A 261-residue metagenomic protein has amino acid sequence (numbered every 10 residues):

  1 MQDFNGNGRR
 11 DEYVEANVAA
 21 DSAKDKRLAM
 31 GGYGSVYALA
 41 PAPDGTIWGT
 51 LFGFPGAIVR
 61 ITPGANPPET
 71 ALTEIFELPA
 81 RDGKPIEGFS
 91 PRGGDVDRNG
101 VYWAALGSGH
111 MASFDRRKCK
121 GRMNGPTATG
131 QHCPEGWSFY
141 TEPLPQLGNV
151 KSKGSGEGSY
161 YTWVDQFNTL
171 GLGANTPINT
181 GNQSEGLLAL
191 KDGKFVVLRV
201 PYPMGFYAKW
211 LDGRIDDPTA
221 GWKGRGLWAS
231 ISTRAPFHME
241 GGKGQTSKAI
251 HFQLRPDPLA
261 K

Functional and structural regions predicted by a protein language model:
M1-G32, A65-F89, K118-V164, V200-K209 (+1 more regions): Surface-exposed loop and turn segments in beta-propeller and other repeat-based domains that flank or scaffold
D21, R27-D44, E87-V101, P143-N175 (+2 more regions): Structural signature of eukaryotic scaffold interfaces centered on beta-propeller domains
G31-T62, E74-A80, D95-D97: Mobile, glycine-rich extracellular loop/lid and propeptide segments that shape or gate substrate/ligand access
G32, F52-F54, E87, N182-Q183 (+1 more regions): Short, solvent-exposed loop/turn segments at conserved positions within beta-propeller repeat blades
D44, F52-F54, L106-G109, R116 (+2 more regions): Short loop/turn segments immediately following the C-termini of beta-strands
G56-R60, H110-A112, G186-L188, K248-I250: A short loop-to-beta-strand structural motif that recurs across blades of beta-propeller domains
T62-P67, R116-C119, L190-K194: Short loop/turn segments that connect beta-strands within beta-propeller blades
M111-S113, R199-K261: Blade-level signature of beta-propeller repeat domains, shared across WD40, Kelch, NHL, RCC1 and BNR/Asp-box propellers
